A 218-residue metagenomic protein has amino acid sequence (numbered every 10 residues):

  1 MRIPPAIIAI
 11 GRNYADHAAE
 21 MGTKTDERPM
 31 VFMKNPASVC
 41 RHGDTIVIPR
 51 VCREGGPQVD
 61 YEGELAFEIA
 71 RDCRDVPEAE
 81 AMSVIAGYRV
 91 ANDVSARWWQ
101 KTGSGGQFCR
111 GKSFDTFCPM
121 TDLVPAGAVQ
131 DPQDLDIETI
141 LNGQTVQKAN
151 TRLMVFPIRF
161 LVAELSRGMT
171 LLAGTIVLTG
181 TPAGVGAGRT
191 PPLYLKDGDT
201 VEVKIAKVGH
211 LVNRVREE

Functional and structural regions predicted by a protein language model:
M1-E64: Extended, compositionally biased flexible segments
D16, E68-R71: Active-site-proximal alpha-helical scaffold in enzymes
H17, T23-T25, P49, R97-E218: Catalytic-pocket segment enriched in acidic/His residues
A18-A19, H42, V76-E78, W98-Q100: Short helix/loop capping segments that flank catalytic or ligand/cofactor-binding pockets
E54-P57, C73-E78, V124-A128: Short helix-to-loop capping/linker segments positioned immediately adjacent to catalytic or ligand/cofactor-binding
E64-E68, E138: Residues embedded in well-ordered beta-strands
R74-Y88: N-terminal accessory regions of nucleic-acid-interacting proteins
